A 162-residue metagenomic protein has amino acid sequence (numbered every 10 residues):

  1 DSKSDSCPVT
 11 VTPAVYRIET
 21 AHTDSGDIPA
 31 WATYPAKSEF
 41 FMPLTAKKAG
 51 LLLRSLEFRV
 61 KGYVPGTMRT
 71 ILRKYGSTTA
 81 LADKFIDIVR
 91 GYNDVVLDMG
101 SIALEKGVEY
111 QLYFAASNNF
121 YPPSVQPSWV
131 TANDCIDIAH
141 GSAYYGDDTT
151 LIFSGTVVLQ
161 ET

Functional and structural regions predicted by a protein language model:
S4-P13: C-terminal edge beta-strand
A14-G76, L104-E109, A115-T162: Beta-sheet-rich sandwich/jelly-roll-like modules and their strand-loop junctions
G50-L52, V89-N93: Ser/Thr- and Asn-enriched, surface-exposed coil loops between beta-strands
A80-G91: Solvent-exposed serine/threonine-rich low-complexity stretches and specific carbohydrate-binding patches
N93, E109-Y110: A short tyrosine-centered beta-strand micro-motif
N93-S101: Exposed aromatic-hydrophobic patches
